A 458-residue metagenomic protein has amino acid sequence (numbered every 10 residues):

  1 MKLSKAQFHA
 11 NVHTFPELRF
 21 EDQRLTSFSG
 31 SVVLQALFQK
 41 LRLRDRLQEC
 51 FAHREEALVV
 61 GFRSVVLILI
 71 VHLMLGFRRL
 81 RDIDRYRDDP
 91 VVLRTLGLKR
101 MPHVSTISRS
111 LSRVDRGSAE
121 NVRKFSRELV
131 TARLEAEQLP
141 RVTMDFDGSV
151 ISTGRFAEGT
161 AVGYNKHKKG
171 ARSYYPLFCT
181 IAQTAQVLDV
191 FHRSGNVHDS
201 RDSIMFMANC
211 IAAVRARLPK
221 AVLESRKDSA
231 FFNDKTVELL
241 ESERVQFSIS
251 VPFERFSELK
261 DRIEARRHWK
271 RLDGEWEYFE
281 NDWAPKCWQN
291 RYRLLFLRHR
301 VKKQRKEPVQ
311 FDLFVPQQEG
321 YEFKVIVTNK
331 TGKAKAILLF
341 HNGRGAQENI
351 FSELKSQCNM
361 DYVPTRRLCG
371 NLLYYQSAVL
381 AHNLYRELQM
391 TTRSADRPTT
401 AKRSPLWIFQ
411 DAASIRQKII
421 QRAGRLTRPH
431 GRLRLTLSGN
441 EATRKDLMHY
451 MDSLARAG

Functional and structural regions predicted by a protein language model:
M1-H198, D202-R217, L240-E243, Q421-G458: Dynamic "connector" segments at or just before major functional cores
K2-Q23, Q246-S356, H449-G458: An anionic, glycine-rich sequence signature occurring as long contiguous blocks
L37, I83, A334-S377, A381-Q389: Short amphipathic alpha-helical "interface-anchor" segments enriched in bulky aromatics
R141-D145, V222-R226, Q246-S248: Structural preference for beta-strand elements that scaffold enzyme active sites
A213-V214, P219-K227: A conserved hydrophobic secondary-structure block that centers on an alpha-helix together with its immediately flanking
S225-N233, F253-F256: Acidic, metal-coordinating catalytic cores used for nucleic-acid/nucleotide bond scission and strand-transfer chemistry
D234-L239: Catalytic cores of alpha/beta
M360-R393, R397-E441, L447: Basic, amphipathic alpha-helical segments enriched in Lys/Arg and hydrophobic/aromatic residues
